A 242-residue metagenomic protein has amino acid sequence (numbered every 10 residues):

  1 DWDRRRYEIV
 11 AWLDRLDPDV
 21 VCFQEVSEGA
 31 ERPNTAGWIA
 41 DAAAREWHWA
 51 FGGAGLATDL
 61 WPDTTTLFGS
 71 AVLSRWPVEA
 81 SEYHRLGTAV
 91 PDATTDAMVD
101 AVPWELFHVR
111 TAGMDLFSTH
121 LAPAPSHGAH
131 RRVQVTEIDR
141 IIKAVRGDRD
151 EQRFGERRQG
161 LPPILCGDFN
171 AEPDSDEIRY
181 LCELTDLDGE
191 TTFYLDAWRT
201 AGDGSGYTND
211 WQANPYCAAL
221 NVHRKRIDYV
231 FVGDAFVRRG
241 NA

Functional and structural regions predicted by a protein language model:
D1-L13: Glycine-rich, highly charged phosphate/nucleotide-binding loops
W2, V20, Q24-P123: Structured beta-strand-rich core segments of catalytic domains in phosphoester-bond hydrolases
L16: Active-site charged/polar residues at nucleotide-handling catalytic sites that mediate phosphoryl, nucleotidyl
V21-Q24, A50-G52, I164-D168, D196-R199: Active-site neighborhood of phospho(di)ester-bond hydrolases with catalytic His/Asp-centered motifs
L121-I138, E172-E183: Active-site-proximal segments of metal-dependent phosphoesterases and phosphodiesterases across multiple
K143-I164, A171-A242: Metal-dependent phosphoester-hydrolase catalytic domains
